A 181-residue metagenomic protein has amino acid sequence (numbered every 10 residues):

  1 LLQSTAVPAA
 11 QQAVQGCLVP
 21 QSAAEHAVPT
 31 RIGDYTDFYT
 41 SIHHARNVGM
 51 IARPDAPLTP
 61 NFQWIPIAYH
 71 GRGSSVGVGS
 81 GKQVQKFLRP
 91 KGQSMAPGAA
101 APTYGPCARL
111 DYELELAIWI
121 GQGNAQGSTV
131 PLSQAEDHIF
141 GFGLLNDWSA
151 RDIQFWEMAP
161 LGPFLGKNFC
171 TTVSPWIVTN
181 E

Functional and structural regions predicted by a protein language model:
L1-E181: Active-site microenvironments in enzyme catalytic cores
